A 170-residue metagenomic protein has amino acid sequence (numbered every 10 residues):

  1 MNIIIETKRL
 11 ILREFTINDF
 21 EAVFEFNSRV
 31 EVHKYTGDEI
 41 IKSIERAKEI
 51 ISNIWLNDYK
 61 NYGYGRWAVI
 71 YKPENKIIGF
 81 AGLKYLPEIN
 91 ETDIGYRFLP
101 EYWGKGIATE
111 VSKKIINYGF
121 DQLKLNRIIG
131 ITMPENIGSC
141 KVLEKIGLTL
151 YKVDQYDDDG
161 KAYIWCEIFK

Functional and structural regions predicted by a protein language model:
M1-Y35, E39, R66-K170: Acyl-donor (CoA/ACP) binding surface of acyl/acetyltransferases
E31-N53: Conserved GNAT-fold acetyl-CoA-binding loop/helix
N53-N57, Y118: A generic secondary-structure signal
L56-A68: A short helix-loop-beta-strand connector motif used in the catalytic cores of GNAT acetyltransferases and, in some
